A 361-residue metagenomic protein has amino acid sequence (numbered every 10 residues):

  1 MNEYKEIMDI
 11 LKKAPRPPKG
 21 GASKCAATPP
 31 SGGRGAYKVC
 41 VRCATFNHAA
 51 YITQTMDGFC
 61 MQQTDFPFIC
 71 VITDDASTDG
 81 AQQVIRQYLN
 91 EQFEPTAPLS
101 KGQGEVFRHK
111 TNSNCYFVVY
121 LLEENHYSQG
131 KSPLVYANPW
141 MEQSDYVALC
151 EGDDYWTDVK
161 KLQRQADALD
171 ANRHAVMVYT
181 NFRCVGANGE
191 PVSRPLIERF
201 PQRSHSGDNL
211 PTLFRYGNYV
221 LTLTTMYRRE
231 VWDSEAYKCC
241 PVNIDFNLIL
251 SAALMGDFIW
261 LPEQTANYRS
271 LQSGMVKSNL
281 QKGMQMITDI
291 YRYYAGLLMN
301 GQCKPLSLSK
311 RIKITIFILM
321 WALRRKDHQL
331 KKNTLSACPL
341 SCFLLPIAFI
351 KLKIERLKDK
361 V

Functional and structural regions predicted by a protein language model:
E6-I10, A14, H48-M61, Q83: Short, well-formed alpha-helical segments that are part of the catalytic scaffolds of diverse glycosyltransferases
V39-Y51, T55, Q62-Q63, V71-D75: A conserved hydrophobic helix/loop-capping motif in glycosyltransferases and polysaccharide synthases
D57-P67, Y88-Q92: Short, acidic, metal-binding catalytic loop of nucleotide-sugar glycosyltransferases
D74-I85, L89-N90, E94: A conserved acidic beta->alpha catalytic loop
Q103-Q143, R164: Glycine-rich, basic loop-to-helix element that forms the pyrophosphate-binding segment of sugar-nucleotide handling
V159-S193: Conserved donor NDP-sugar-binding/catalytic core segment of glycosyltransferases
T180, R199-K282: Conserved nucleotide-sugar donor-binding catalytic segment
Q202-S204, T212, L248, Q264-Q272 (+2 more regions): Catalytic core of nucleotide-sugar-dependent glycosyltransferases
